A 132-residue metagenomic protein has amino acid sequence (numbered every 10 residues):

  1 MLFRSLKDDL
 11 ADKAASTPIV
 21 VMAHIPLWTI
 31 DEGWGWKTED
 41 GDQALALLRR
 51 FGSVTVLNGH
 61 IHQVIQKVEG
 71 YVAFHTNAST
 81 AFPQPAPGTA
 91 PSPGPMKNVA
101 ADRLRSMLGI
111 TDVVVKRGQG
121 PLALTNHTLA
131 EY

Functional and structural regions predicted by a protein language model:
M1-A73: His/acidic metal-ligating clusters that form di-metal
I65-Y132: Binuclear metal-dependent phosphoesterase catalytic core
